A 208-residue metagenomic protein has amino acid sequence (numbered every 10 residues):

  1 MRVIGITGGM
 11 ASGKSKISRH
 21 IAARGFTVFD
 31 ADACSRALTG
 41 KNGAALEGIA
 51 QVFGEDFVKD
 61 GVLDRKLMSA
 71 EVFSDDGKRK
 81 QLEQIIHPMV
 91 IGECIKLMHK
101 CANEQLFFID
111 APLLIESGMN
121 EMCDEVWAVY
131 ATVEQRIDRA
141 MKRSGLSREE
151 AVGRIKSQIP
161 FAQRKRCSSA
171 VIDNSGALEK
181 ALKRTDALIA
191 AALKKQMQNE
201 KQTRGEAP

Functional and structural regions predicted by a protein language model:
M1-A33: Walker A (P-loop) phosphate-binding motif
V3, F26-V28, L106, N120 (+2 more regions): Hydrophobic "anchor" residues on beta-strands that sit immediately upstream of conserved functional sites
R24, L46-A50, V133-D138, R148 (+1 more regions): An amphipathic alpha-helix signature
T27, A33, E125, S169-A170: Well-ordered beta-strand positions
R36-Q105: ATP-dependent small-molecule kinase phosphotransfer cores that center on conserved nucleotide phosphate-binding segments
L82, F108, I172: Residue-level signature of catalytic and energy-coupling elements of molecular machines, predominantly ATP/GTP-dependent
E93-C101, L106-K142: ATP-dependent NMP and nucleoside kinases share a basic, alpha-helical "lid"
C94, E121-M122, K142, L146-K194 (+1 more regions): Small-molecule kinase domains that catalyze NTP-dependent phosphoryl transfer to phosphate-bearing small molecules
